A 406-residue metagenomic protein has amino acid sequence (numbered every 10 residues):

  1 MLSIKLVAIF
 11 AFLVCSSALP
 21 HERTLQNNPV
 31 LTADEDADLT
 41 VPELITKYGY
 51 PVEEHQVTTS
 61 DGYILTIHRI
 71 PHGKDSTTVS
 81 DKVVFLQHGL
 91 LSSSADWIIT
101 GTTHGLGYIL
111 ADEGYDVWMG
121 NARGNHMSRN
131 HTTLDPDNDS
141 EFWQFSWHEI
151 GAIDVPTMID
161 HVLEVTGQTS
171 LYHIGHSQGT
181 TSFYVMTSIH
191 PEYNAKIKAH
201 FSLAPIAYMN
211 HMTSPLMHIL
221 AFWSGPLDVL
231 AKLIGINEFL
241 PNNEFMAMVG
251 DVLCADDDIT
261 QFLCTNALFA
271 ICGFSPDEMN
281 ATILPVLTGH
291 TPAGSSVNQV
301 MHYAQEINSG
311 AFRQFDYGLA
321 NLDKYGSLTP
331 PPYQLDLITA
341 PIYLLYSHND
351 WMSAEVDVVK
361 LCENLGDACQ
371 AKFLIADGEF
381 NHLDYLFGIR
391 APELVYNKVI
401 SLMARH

Functional and structural regions predicted by a protein language model:
L2-L19: Cleavable N-terminal signal peptides of Sec/SRP-targeted secreted and luminal proteins
L19, E164-T169, T180-G326: Alpha/beta-hydrolase-fold enzymes
L44, T59, I64-D135: Short, surface-exposed "cap/lid" segments of acyl-processing enzymes
S140-V165: Alpha/beta-hydrolase active-site loop
I338, L344-Y346: Short beta-strand/loop motif that positions the catalytic acidic residue of the alpha/beta-hydrolase fold
A340, A354-N364: Short alpha-helix in the alpha/beta-hydrolase fold that links the catalytic acid
H348-S353: Acidic catalytic loop of the alpha/beta-hydrolase fold
Q370-H406: Catalytic active-site module of serine/aspartate enzymes centered on a nucleophile-bearing elbow/loop
